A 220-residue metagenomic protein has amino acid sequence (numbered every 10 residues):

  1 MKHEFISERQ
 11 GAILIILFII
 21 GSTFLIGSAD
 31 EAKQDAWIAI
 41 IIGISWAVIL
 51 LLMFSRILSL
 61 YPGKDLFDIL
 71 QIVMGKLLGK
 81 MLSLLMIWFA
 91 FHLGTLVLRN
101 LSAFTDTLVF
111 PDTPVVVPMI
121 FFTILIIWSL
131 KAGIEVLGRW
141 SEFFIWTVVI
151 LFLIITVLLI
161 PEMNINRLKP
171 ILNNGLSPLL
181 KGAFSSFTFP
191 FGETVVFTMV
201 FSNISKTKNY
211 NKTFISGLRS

Functional and structural regions predicted by a protein language model:
M1-F5: Short, Lys/Arg-rich, polar N-terminal cytosolic tail immediately upstream of the first transmembrane signal-anchor
I6-F24, A39, G43, M86 (+5 more regions): Hydrophobic, membrane-embedded alpha-helices of multi-pass small-molecule transporters
G21-I26, D30-V115, T123: Membrane helical hairpin/interfacial module
D30, N100-A103, F122-F144, S202-K208: Membrane-water interface regions at transmembrane-helix termini and the short interhelical loops of multi-pass membrane
L66-M74, K169-L179: Perimembrane loop-to-helix junctions flanking transmembrane segments
V73-L85, F144-L159, S220: Small-residue-rich segments of transmembrane alpha-helices in multi-pass membrane proteins, especially helix faces
F91-G94, L98, L130, T147-L172 (+1 more regions): Hydrophobic alpha-helical segments and their helix-loop junctions in multi-pass secondary transporters
S141-V148, K212-S216: Cytoplasmic-side transmembrane-helix entry/capping segments in multi-pass membrane proteins
